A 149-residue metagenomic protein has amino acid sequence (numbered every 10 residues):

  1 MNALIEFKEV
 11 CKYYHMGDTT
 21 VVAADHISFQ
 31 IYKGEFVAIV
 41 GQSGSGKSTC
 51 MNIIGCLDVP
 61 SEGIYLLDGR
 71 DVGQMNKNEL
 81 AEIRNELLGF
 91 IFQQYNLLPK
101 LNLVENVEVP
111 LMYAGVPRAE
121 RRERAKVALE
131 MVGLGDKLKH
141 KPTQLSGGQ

Functional and structural regions predicted by a protein language model:
N2-Q149: ABC family nucleotide-binding domain
